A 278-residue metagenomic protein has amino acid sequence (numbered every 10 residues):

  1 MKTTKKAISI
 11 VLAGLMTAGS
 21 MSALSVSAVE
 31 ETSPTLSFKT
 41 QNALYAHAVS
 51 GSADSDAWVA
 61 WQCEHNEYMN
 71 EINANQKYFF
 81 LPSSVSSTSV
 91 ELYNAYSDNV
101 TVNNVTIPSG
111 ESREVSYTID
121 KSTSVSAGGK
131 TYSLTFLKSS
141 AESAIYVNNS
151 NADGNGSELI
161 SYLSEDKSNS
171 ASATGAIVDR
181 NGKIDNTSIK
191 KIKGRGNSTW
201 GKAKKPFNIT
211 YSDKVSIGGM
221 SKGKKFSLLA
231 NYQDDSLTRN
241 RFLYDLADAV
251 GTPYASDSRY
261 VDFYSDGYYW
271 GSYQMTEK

Functional and structural regions predicted by a protein language model:
M1-V11: Bacterial N-terminal signal peptides that target proteins for export
T4-K5, A18, S89, S124: N-terminal compositionally biased, intrinsically disordered segments and leader/signal-like regions
G14-L15: Repetitive helical segments and hydrophobic/amphipathic motifs
A18-T32: Sec-dependent signal peptide cleavage junction
V29-E91, S109-K278: Phosphate-handling architecture centered on phosphoinositide signaling
T88-P108: Change to "...patches in solvent-exposed regions of secreted, membrane-anchored, or virion-exposed structural
